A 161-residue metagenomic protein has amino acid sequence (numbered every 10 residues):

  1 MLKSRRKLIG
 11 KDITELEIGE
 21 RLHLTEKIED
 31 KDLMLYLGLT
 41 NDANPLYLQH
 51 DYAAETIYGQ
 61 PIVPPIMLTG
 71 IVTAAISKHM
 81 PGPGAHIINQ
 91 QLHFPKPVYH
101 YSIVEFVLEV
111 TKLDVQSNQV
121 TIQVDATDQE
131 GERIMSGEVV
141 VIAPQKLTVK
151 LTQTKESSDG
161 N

Functional and structural regions predicted by a protein language model:
M1-I18, V98-N161: HotDog/MaoC-like acyl-thioester-processing domains
L2-V63: Catalytic strand-loop segment that frames the active site of acyl-thioester-processing enzymes
I18-E20, L24, D42-N44, I88-Q90 (+2 more regions): A generic structural signal for short beta-strands and their flanking turns/coil linkers
H23-T25, Q91, S136-V140: Well-ordered beta-strand positions in beta-sheet-rich domains
G38-D42, S77-P81, Q129: Short, intrinsically disordered, mixed-charge
A54-V63, M67-V107: Hydrophobic beta-strand-centered segment that forms part of the acyl-chain substrate-binding groove
